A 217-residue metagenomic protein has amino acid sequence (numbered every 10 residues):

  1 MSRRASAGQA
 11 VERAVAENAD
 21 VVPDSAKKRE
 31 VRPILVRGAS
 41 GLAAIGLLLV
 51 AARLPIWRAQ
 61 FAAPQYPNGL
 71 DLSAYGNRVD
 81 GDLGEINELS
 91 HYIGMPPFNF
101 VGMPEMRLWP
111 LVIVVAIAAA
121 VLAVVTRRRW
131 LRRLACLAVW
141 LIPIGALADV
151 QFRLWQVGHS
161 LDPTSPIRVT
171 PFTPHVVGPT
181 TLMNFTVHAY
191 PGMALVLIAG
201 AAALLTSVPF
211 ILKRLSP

Functional and structural regions predicted by a protein language model:
M1-V22, V101: Short, intrinsically disordered terminal tails adjacent to the first/last structured region
R4, D20-V22, V115-D162, P217: Hydrophobic alpha-helical transmembrane segments of integral membrane proteins
D20-R32, M183: Cytosolic juxtamembrane amphipathic/interface segments immediately preceding and feeding into a transmembrane helix
R32-F61: N-terminal signal-anchor transmembrane alpha helix
R37-L47, V112-I113, A135-I142, A194 (+1 more regions): Hydrophobic alpha-helical transmembrane segments of polytopic
R53-M106, Q151-A189: Long, glycine/tryptophan/cysteine-rich extracytoplasmic
M103-W130, V196-L205: Hydrophobic alpha-helical transmembrane segments
F210-P217: Membrane-interface capping segments at transmembrane-helix boundaries
